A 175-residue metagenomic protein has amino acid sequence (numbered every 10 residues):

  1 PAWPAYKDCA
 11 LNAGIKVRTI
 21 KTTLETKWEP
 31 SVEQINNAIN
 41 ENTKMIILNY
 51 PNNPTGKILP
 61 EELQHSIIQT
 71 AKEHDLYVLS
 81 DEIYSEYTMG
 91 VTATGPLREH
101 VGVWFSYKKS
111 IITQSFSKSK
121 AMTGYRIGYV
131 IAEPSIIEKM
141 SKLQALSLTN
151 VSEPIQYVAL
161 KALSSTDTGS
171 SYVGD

Functional and structural regions predicted by a protein language model:
P1-I15: Substrate-binding/gating loop at the entrance of the active-site cleft, primarily in PLP-dependent aminotransferase-like
D8-C9, T70, G102-V103: Hydrophobic/aromatic ligand-binding patch that stacks against planar heteroaromatic rings of cofactors or nucleotides
R18, T22-T94: Active-site phosphate-binding strand-loop segment of PLP-dependent enzymes
A38, V101-S106: Short, conserved catalytic or adaptor-binding loops enriched in Gly and charged residues
H74, S106-K109: A short helix-to-beta-strand connector/capping loop
K109-D175: PLP-dependent aminotransferase class I/II
